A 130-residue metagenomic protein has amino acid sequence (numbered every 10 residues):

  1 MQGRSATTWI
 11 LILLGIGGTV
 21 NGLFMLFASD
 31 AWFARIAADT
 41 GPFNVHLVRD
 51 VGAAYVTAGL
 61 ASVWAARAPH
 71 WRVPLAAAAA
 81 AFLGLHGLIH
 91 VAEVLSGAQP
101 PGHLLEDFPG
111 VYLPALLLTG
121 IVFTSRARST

Functional and structural regions predicted by a protein language model:
M1-G17: Cytosolic juxtamembrane helix and N-cap/initiation of the first transmembrane helix
G17-L47, G52: Hydrophobic transmembrane helix segments
G22, S62-W64, H90-V91, T119: Alpha-helical transmembrane segments of multipass membrane proteins
A37-G41, Q99-G110: Non-cytosolic membrane-interface motifs at loop->transmembrane helix junctions
N44-W64, A81, L85: Core segments of alpha-helical transmembrane spans in multipass integral membrane proteins
L60-L75: Juxtamembrane helix-break-helix junctions at the cytosolic face of small multi-pass alpha-helical membrane proteins
L85-S96: Transmembrane alpha-helical segments of integral membrane proteins
L113-T130: Membrane-water interface at the C-terminal end of transmembrane alpha helices
